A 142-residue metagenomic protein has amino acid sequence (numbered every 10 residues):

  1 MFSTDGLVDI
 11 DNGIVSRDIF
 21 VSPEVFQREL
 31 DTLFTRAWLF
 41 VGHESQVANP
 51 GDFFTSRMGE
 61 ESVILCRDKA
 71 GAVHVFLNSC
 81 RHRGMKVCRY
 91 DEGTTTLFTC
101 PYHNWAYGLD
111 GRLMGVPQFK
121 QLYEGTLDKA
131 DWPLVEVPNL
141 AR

Functional and structural regions predicted by a protein language model:
F2-R17: Short, contiguous pre-domain boundary segments
D5, E24-Q27, L39-G42, C66 (+3 more regions): Residue-level detector of functional hotspots within protein domains
V15, I19-G59, V63: Non-catalytic accessory segments flanking enzyme active sites
V47-R142: Rieske [2Fe-2S] iron-sulfur-binding domain
